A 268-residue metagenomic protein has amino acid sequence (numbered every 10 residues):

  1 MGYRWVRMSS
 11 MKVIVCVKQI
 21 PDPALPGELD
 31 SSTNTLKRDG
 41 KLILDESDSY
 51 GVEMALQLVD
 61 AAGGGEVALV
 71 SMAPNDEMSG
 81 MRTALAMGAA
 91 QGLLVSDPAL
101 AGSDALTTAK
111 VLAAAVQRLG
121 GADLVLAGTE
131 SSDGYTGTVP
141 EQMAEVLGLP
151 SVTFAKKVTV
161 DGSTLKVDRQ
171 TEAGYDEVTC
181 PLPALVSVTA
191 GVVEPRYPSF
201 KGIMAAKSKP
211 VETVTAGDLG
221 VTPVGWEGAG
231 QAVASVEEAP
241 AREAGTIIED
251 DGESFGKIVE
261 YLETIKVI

Functional and structural regions predicted by a protein language model:
Y3-I268: N-terminal glycine-rich FAD/FM-binding segment characteristic of electron-transfer flavoproteins
